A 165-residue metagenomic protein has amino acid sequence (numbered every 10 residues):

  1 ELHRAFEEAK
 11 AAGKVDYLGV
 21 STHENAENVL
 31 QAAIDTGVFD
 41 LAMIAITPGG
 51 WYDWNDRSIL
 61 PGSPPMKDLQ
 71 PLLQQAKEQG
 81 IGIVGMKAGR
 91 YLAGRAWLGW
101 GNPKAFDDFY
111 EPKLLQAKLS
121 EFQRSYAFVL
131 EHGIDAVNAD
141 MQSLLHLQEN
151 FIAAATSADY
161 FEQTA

Functional and structural regions predicted by a protein language model:
E1-V84: Glycine/proline-rich, positively charged, aromatic-decorated active-site loop/lid region on the catalytic face
D53, P61-A165: Structured C-terminal cap/extension of enzyme domains
